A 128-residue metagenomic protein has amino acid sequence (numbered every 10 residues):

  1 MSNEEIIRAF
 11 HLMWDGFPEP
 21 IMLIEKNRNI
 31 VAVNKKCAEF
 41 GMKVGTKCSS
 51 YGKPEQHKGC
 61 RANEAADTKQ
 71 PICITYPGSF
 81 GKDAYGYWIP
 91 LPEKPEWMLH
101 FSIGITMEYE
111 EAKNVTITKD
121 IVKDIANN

Functional and structural regions predicted by a protein language model:
M1-V33: Sensory modules in modular signal-transduction proteins
E25, G78, L91: Acidic surface patches and DE-rich sequence motifs
A38-G59: PAS and related sensory helical modules
G52-F80: Terminal output helix/cap of sensory domains in signal transduction proteins
G81-W88: A short beta-strand signature within small-molecule sensing/ligand-binding domains used in signal transduction
L91-N128: Sensory coupling linkers of modular signal transduction proteins
